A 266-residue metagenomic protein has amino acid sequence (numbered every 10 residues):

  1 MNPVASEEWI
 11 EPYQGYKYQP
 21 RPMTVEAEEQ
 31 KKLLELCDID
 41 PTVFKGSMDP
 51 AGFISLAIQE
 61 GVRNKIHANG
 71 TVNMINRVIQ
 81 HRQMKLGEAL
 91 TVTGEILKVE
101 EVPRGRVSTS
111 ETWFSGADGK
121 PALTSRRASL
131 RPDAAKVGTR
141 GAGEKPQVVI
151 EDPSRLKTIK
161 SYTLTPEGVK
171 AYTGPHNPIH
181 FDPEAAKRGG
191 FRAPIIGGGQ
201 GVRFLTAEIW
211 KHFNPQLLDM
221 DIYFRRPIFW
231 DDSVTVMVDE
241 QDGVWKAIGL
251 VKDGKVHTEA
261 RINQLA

Functional and structural regions predicted by a protein language model:
M1-I75, K136-N214: Hot-dog-fold acyl-thioester-processing enzymes
M1-Y13, I75, I79-T158, I228 (+1 more regions): HotDog/MaoC-like acyl-thioester-processing domains
K45-I96, R104-R106, T124, Q200-G243: Hydrophobic beta-strand-centered segment that forms part of the acyl-chain substrate-binding groove
